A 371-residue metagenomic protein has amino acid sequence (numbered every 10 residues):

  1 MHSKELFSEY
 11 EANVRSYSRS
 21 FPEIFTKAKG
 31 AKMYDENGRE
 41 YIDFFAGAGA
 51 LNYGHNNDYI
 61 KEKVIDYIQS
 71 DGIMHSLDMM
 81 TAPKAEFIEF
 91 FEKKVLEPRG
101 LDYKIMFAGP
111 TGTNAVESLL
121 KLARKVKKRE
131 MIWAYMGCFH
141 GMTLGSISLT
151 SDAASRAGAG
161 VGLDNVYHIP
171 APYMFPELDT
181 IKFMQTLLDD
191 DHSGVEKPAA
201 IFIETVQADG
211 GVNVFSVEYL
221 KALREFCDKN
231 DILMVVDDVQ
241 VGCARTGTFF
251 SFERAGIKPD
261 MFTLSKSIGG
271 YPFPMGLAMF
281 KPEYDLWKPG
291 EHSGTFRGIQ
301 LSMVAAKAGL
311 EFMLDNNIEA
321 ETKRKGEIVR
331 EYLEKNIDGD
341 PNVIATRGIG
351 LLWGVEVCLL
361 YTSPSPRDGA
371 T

Functional and structural regions predicted by a protein language model:
M1-S363, R367: Conserved N-terminal phosphate-binding loop of PLP-dependent enzymes in the Aspartate aminotransferase
A370-T371: N-terminal low-complexity segments that are often proline-rich with Ser/Thr-Pro
